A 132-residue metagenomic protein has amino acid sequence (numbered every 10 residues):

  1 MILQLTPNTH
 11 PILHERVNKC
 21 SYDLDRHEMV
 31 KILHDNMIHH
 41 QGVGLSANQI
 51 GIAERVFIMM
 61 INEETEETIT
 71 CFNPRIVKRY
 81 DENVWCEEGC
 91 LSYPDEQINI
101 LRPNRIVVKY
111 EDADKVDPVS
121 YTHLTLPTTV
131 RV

Functional and structural regions predicted by a protein language model:
M1-L124: Positively charged
H123-V132: Single conserved hydrophobic/aromatic residue that forms the stacking wall/gate of nucleotide- or nucleobase-binding
